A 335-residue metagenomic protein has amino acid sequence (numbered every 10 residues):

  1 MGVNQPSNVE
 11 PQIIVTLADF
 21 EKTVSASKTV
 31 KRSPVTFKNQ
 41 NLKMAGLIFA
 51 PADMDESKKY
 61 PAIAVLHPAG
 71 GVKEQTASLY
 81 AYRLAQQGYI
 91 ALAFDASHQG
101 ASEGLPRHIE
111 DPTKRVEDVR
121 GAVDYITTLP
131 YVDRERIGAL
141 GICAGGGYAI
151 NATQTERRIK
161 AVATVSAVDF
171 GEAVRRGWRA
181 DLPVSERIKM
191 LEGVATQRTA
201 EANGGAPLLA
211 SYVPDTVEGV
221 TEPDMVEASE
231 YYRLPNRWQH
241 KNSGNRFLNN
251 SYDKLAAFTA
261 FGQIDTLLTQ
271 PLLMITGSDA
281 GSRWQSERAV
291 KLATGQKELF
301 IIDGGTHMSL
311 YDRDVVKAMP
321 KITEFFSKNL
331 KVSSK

Functional and structural regions predicted by a protein language model:
E10-K58, Y311: N-terminal cap/lid segment of alpha/beta-hydrolase-fold proteins
S57-P68: Short beta-strand element of the alpha/beta-hydrolase
G70-Y82, A96: The serine-hydrolase catalytic nucleophile loop
T76, I109-P130: Alpha/beta-hydrolase active-site loop
R83-E103: Conserved alpha/beta-hydrolase
I150-Y231: Alpha/beta-hydrolase-fold enzymes
L267-L268, M274-T276: Short beta-strand/loop motif that positions the catalytic acidic residue of the alpha/beta-hydrolase fold
G305-V316: Catalytic histidine-centered segment of alpha/beta-hydrolase-like enzymes
